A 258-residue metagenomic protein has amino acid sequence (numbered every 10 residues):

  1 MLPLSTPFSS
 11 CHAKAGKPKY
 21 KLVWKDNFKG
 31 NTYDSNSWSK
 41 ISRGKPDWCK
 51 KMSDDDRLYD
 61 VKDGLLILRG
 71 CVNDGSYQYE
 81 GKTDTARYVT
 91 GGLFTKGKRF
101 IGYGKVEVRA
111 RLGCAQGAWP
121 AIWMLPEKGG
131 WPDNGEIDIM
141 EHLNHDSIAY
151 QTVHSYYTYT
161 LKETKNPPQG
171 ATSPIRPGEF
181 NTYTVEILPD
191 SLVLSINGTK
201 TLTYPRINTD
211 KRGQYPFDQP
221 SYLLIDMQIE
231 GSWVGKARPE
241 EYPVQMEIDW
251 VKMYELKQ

Functional and structural regions predicted by a protein language model:
M1-S5: Bacterial N-terminal signal peptides
C11-Q258: GH16 jelly-roll
